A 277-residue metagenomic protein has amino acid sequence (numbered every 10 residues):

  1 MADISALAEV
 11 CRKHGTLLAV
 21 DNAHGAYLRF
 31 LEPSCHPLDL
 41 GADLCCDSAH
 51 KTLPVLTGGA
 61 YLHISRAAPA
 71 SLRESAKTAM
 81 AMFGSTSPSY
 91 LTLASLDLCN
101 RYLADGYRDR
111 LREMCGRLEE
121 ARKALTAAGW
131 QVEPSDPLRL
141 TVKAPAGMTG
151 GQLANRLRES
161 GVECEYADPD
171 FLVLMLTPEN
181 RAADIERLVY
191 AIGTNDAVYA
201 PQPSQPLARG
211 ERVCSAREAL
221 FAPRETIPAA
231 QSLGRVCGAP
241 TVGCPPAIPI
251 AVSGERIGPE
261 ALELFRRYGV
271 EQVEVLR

Functional and structural regions predicted by a protein language model:
M1-Q131, A144: Conserved PLP-enzyme active-site core in the AAT-like
T126-S253, P259-Y268: Conserved C-terminal alpha-helix-loop-beta "cap" of PLP-dependent enzymes that closes/shapes the active-site mouth
Q272: Terminal helix/beta-alpha structural elements that buttress the NAD(P)+-binding lobe
